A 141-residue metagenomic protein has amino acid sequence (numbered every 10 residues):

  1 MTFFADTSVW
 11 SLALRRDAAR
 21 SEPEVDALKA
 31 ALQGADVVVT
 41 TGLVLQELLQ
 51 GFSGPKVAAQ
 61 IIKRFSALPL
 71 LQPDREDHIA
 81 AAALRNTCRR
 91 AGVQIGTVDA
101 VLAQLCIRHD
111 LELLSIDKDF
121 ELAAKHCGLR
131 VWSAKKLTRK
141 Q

Functional and structural regions predicted by a protein language model:
M1, G34-V38, A67-P69, I107-E112: Short active-site oxyanion
M1-T40, Q50-K63, T138-Q141: Short, well-structured N-terminal submotif of metal-dependent ribonuclease cores
W10, L45-L48, F120-E121: A generic structural signal for short hydrophobic patches within well-formed alpha-helices
V25, L45, A58-I61, H78-A81 (+1 more regions): A general structural signal for well-ordered alpha-helical segments in protein cores
V39, L71, W132: General small-molecule cofactor/ligand-binding pocket signal
P55-A59, C88-R89, R130-S133: Short, hinge-like loop/turn segments at secondary-structure boundaries
P69-I116: Active-site neighborhoods of divalent-metal-dependent phosphate/nucleic-acid chemistry enzymes
A103, I107-Q141: Acidic, PIN/NYN-like endoribonuclease modules and their adjacent C-terminal/linker elements
